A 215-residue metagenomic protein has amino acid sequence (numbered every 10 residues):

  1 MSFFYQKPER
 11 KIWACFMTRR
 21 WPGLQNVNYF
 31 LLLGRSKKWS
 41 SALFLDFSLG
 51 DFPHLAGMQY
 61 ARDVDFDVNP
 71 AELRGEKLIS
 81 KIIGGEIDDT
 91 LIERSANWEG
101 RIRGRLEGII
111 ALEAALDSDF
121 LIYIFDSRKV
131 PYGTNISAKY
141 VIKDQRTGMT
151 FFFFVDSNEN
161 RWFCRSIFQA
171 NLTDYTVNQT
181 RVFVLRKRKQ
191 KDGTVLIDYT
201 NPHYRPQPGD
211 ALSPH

Functional and structural regions predicted by a protein language model:
M1-K139, K143, R188-G193, D198-H215: An acidic, glycine-rich, mixed-charge low-complexity segment common to nucleic-acid enzymes
K143-P202: Compact beta-sheet-dominated globular domain cores
